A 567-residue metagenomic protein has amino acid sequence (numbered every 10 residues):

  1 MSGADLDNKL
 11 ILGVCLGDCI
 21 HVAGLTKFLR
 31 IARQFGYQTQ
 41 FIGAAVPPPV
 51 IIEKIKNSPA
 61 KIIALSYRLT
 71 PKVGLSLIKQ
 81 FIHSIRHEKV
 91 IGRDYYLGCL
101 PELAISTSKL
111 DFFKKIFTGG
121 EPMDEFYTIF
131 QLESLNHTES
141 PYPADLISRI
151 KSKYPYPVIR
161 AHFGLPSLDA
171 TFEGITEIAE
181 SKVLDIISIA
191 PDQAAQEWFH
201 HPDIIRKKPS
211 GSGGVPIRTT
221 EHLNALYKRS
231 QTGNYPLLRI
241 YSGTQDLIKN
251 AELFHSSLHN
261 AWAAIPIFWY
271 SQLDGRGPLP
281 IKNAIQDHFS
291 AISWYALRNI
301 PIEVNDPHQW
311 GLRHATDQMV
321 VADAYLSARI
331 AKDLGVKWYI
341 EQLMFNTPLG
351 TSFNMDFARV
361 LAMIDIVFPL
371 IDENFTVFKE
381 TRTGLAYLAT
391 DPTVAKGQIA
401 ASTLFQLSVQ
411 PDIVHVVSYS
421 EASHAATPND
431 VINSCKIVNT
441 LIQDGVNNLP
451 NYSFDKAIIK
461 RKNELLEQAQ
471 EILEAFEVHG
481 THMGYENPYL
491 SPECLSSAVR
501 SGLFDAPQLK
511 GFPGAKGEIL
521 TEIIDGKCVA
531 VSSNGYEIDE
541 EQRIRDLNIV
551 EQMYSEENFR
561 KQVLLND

Functional and structural regions predicted by a protein language model:
M1-N8, I52-P59, R149-K153: Glycine-rich phosphate/diphosphate-binding loops that line cofactor/substrate pockets in enzymes
S2-I42: ATP-dependent carboxylate/acyl-activation modules
L29, Q34-I116: Cofactor-cradling patches in redox/metallo enzymes
R33, I78-V90, H222-G233, S290-A296 (+2 more regions): Surface-exposed amphipathic alpha-helices with a cationic face
A45, P49, L69-K72, R93-Y96 (+3 more regions): Catalytic alpha/beta active-site cores
T128-N136, W198-K208, L279, D356 (+2 more regions): C-terminal helical cap(s) of enzyme catalytic domains, especially alpha/beta-barrels
P278-K282, N299-N433: Long alpha-helical, hydrophobic tracts
D430-D567: Catalytic-core signal marking the mid-to-C-terminal active-site face
